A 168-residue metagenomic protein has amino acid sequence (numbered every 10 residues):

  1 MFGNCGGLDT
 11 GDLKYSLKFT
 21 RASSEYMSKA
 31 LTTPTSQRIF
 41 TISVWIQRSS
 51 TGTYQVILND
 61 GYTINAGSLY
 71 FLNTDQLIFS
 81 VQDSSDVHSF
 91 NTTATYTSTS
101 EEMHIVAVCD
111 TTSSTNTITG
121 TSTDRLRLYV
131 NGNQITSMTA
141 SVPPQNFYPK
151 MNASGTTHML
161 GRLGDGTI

Functional and structural regions predicted by a protein language model:
F2, G7-I168: Extracellular glycan-associated modules
